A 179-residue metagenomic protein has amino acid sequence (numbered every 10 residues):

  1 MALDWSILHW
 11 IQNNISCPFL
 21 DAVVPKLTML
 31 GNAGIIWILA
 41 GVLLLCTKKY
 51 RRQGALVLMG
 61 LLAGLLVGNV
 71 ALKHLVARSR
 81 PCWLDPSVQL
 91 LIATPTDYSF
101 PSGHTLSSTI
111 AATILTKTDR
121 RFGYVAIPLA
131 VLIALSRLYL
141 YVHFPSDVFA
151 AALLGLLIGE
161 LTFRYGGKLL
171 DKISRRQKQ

Functional and structural regions predicted by a protein language model:
M1-W37, N69-D97, R176-Q179: N-terminal transmembrane-helix/juxtamembrane module of multi-pass inner/ER membrane proteins
I15, C46-T47, L75-V76, Y165-G166: Helix-loop junctions at the membrane-solvent interface of multi-pass transporters, primarily the C-terminal
F19, K49-G54, T118-V125: Membrane-helix interface segments
W37-T47, S108-T113: Hydrophobic, aromatic-rich transmembrane alpha-helices and their immediate juxtamembrane boundary segments
A40-L66: Interfacial segments of alpha-helical transmembrane regions
L56-L65, N69, A151, G155 (+1 more regions): Alpha-helical transmembrane segments in multi-pass membrane proteins
M59-L75, Y124-R137: Small-polar-interrupted transmembrane alpha-helices in polytopic inner-membrane proteins
Q89-Q179: Membrane-embedded catalytic cores of phosphoryl/pyrophosphoryl-handling enzymes
